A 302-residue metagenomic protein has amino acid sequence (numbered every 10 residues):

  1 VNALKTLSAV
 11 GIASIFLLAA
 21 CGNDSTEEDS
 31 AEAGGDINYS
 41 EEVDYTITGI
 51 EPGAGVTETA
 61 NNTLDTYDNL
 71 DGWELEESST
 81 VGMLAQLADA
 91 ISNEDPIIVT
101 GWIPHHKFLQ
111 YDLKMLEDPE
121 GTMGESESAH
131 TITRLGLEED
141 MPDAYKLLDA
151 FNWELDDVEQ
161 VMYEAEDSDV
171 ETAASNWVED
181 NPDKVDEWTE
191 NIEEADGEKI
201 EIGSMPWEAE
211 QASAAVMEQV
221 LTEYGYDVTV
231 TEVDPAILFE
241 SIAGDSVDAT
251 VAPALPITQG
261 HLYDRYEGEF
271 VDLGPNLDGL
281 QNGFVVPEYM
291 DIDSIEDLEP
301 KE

Functional and structural regions predicted by a protein language model:
F16-A20: C-terminal motif of bacterial Sec signal peptides marking the signal peptidase cleavage site
G22-S25: Bacterial signal peptide processing site
E32-T48, R134-G136, Y145-K146, N152-L155 (+1 more regions): A conserved helix-loop-strand patch within extracytoplasmic ligand-binding domains of the periplasmic binding
D36-I37, E41-G49, L148, D196-A209 (+1 more regions): Short, well-ordered beta-strand elements
Y45-T46, I50, A54-T59, P142-T189 (+1 more regions): Ligand-binding clefts/hinges and TM-proximal coupling segments of bilobed small-molecule sensing domains
L75-Q86, W207-E208, T229-S241: Short helix-initiation/N-cap motifs at beta->coil->alpha
A85-I91, H105-D112, A214, A236-E267: Pocket-flanking alpha-helical
K107-D149, G274-G283: Periplasmic-binding protein-like
